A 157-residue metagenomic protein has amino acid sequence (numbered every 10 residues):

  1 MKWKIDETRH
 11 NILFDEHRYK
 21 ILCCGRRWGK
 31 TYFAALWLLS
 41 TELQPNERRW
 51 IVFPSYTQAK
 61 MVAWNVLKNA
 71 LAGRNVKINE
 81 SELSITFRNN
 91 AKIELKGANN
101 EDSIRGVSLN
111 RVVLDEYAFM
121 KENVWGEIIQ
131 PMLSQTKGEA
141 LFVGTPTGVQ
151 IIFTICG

Functional and structural regions predicted by a protein language model:
M1-G157: Phosphate/NTP-binding elements of NTP-utilizing enzymes
